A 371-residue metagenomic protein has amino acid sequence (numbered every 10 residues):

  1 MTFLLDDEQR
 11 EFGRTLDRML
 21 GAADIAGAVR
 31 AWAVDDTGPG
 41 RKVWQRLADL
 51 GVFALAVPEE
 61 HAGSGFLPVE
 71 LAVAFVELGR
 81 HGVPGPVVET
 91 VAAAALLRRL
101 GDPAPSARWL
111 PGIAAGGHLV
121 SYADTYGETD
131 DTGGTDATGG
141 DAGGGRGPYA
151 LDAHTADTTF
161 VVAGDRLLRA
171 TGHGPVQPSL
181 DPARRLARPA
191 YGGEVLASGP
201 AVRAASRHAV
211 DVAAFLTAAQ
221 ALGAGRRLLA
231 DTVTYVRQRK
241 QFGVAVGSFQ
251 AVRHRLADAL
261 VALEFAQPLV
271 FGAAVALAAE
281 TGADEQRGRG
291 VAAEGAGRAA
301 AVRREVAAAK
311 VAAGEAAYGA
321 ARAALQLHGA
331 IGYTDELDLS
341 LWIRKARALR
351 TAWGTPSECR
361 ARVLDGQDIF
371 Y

Functional and structural regions predicted by a protein language model:
M1-G79, G116, D136, D211-Y371: Alpha-helical interface subdomain recognition
A22, R46, L96-R99, W109-G112: Amphipathic alpha-helical regulatory segments at dimerization interfaces that relay allosteric signals between sensory
A23, E77-L78, L97, T159-V162 (+3 more regions): Alpha-helix C-terminal capping segments
L55-V57, V88-V91, S121-A123, R166 (+1 more regions): Short beta-strands and strand-loop turn motifs
V76-E77, P86, R98-R99, P111-I113 (+1 more regions): Short, charge-rich binding segments
G85-P103: N-terminal glycine-rich flavin-associated loop
A104-A230, T234: FAD-binding core of flavoproteins
